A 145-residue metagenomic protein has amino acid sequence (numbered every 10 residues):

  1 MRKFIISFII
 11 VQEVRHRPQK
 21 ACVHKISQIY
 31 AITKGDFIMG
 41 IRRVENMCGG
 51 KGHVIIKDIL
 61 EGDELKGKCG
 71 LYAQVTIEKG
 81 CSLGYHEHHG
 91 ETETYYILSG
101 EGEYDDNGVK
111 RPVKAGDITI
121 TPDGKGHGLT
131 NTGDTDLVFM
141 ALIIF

Functional and structural regions predicted by a protein language model:
I6, H24-G70, G84: A short, N-terminal "cap"/entry segment at the start of jelly-roll beta-barrel domains of the cupin/DSBH fold
V11-V14, A21-V23, A31: Acidic, Ala/Val/Gly-enriched low-complexity intrinsically disordered segments
A73-H88: Conserved short histidine dyad/triad with adjacent acidic residue
S82-G84, E103, T119, D123-G128: Histidine-centered metal-chelating micro-motifs
G90-T92, I97-G102: Glycine- and acidic-residue-biased ligand/ion/polar-headgroup-sensing regions
V109-D123: Short acidic-glycine-tyrosine-enriched beta hairpin
D123-F145: Ligand-binding loop in jelly-roll beta-barrel domains
